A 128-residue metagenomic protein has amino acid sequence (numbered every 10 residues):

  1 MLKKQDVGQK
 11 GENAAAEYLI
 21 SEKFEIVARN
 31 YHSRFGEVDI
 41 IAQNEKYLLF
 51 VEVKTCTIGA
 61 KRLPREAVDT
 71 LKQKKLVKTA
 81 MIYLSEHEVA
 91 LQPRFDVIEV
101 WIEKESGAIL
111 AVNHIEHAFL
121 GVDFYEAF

Functional and structural regions predicted by a protein language model:
M1-R29: Acidic-basic catalytic patches of nuclease active cores, encompassing PD-(D/E)XK and other metal-cofactor nuclease
L19, I40-A60, L76: Conserved catalytic cores of phosphodiester-cleaving nucleases, focusing on short active-site segments
S33-G36: Short acidic/glycine-enriched loop/turn segments that link adjacent beta-strands
D39-A42, E99-W101: Conserved protein-kinase catalytic-loop segment immediately C-terminal to the catalytic Asp of the HRD motif
T55-E103: Catalytic cores of nucleic-acid endonucleases
E86-F128: Domain-level recognition of nuclease-like catalytic cores that cleave nucleotide substrates
